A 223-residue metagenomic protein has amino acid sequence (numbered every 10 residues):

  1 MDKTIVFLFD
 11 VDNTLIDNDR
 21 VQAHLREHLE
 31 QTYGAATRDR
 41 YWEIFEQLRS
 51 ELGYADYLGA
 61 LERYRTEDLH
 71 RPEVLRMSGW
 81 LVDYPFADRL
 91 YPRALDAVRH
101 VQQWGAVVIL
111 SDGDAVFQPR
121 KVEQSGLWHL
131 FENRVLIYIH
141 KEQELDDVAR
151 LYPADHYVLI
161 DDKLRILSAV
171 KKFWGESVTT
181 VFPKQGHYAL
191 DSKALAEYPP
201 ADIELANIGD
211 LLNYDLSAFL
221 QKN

Functional and structural regions predicted by a protein language model:
M1-E43, T66: Active-site neighborhood of HAD-like aspartate-dependent phosphohydrolases
M1-K3, E123-L159, K163-N223: Asp-based, Mg2+/Mn2+-dependent phosphohydrolase catalytic module
L8-D10, L110, L159-I160, L205: Generic enzyme active-site microenvironment
T14, V21, A115-V116, R165 (+1 more regions): Conserved Rossmann-like nucleotide-cofactor binding loop
V21, T32-A35, F45-V82, H100: A metal-dependent, Asp-based hydrolase signature
G59, G79-I109, E142, D146: Short, acidic loop-to-helix structural element flanking the phosphoryl-transfer center in phosphate-processing enzymes
V98-V108, D112-L136: Substrate-recognition/cap helix-loop segment adjacent to the acidic, metal-dependent catalytic center of Asp-based
